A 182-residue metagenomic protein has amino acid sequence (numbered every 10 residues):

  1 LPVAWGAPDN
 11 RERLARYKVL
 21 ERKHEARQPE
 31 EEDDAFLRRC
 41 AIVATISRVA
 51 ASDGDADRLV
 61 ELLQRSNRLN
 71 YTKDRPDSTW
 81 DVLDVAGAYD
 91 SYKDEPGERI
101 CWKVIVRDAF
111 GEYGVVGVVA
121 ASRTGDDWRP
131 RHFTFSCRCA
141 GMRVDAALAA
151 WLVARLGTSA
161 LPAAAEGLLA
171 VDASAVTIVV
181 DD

Functional and structural regions predicted by a protein language model:
L1-W102, F110-V115: C-terminal cap/substrate-recognition subdomain and adjoining C-terminal extension of metal-dependent phosphatase-like
D108-A109, V115-D182: Acyl-donor binding region in acyl/amide transferases
